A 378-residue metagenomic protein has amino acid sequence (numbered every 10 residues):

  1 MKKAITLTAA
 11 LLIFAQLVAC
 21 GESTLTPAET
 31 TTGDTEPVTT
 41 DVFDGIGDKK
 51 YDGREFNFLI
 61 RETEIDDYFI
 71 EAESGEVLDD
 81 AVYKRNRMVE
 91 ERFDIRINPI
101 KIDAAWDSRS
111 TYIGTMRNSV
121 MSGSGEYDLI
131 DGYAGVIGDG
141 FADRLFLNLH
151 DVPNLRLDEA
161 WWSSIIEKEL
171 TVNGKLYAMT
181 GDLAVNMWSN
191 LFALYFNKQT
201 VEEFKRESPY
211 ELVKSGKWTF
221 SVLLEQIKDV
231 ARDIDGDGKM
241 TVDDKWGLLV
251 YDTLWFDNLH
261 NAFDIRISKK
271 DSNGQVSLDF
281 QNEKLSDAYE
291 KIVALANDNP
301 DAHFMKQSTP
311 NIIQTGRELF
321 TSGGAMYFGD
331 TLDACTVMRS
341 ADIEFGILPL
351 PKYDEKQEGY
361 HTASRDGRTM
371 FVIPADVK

Functional and structural regions predicted by a protein language model:
Q16-A19: C-terminal motif of bacterial Sec signal peptides marking the signal peptidase cleavage site
P37-A72, E90-E91, D237-D244: Immediate post-signal peptide segment of exported/extracytoplasmic ligand-binding proteins
Y68-D94: Short, polar/charged alpha-helical segment
R92-T171: Extracytoplasmic "Venus flytrap"/periplasmic binding protein-like
F141-F146, H150, S163-E211, L249-S272 (+1 more regions): Periplasmic solute-binding protein
N154-W162, V213-S215, T241, I265-L285 (+1 more regions): Short, solvent-exposed loop/beta-turn-alpha elements that line the ligand-binding surface or hinge of extracytoplasmic
L224-I227, L259-H260, I265-S308: Glycine-centered hinge/linker elements that transmit conformational signals in sensory and ligand-binding systems
M338-K378: Extracytoplasmic/periplasmic substrate-recognition and gating elements
